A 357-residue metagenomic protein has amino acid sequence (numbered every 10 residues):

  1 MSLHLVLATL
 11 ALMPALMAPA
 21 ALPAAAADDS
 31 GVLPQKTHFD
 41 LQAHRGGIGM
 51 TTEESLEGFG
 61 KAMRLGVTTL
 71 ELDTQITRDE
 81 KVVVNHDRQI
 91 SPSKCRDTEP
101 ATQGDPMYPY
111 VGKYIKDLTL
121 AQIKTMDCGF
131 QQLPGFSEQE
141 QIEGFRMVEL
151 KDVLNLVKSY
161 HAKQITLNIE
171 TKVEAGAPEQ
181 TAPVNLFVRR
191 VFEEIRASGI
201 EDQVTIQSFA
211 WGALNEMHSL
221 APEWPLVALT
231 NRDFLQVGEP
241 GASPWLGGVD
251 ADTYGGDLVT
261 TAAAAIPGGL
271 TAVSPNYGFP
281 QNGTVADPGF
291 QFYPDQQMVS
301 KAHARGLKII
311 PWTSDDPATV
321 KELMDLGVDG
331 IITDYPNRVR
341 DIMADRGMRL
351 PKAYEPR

Functional and structural regions predicted by a protein language model:
S2-H4, L22-R357: Phosphate-group recognition and catalysis centered on beta-loop-alpha active-site segments
L7-P19: Bacterial N-terminal signal peptides
